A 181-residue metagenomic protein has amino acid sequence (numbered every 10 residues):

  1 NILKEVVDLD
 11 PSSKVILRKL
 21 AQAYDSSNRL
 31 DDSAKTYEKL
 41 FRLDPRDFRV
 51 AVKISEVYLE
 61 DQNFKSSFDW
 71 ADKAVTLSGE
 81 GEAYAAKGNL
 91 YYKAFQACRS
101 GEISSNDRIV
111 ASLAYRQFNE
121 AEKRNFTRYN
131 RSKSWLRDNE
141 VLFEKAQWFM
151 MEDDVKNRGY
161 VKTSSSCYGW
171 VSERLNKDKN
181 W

Functional and structural regions predicted by a protein language model:
P11, P45, S78-G79, F126: Short coil turns that delineate tetratricopeptide repeat
I16, S33, V50, A83-Y84 (+1 more regions): TPR alpha-solenoid repeat register
L20, K53-I54, K87, A94 (+2 more regions): Structural register within alpha-helical repeat arrays
N89-F118, F143-E152: Short coil/linker segments at helix-helix boundaries
E120-W181: Terminal, low-structured helical/coil segments at or just beyond the last alpha-helical repeat
